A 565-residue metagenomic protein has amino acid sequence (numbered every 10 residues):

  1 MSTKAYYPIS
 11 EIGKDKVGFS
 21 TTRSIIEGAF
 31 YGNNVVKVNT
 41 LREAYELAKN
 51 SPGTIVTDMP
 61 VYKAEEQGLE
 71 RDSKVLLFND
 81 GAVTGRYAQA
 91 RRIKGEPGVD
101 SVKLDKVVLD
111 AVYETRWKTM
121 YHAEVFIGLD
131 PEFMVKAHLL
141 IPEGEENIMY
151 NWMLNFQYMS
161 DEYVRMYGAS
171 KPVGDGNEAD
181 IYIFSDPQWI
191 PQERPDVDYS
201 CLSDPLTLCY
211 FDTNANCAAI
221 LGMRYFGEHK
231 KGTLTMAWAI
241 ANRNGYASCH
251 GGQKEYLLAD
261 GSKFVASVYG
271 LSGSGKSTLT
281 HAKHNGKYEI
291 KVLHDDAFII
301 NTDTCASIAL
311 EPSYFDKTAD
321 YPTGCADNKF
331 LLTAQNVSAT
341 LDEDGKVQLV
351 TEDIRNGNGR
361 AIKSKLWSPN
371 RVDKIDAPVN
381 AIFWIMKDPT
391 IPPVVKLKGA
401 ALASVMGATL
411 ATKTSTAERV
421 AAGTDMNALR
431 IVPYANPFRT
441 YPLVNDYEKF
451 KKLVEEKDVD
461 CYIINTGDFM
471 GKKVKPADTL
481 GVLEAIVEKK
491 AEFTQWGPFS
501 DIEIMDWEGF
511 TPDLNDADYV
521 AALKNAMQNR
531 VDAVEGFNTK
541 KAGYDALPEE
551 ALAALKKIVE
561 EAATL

Functional and structural regions predicted by a protein language model:
S2-G222: Long, basic/Gly/Ser/Thr-rich N-terminal segments that mediate initial subcellular attachment or targeting
S2-S73, F78-D80, Q89-A90, S338-L565: Conserved NTP phosphate-binding and transfer environment spanning the P-loop NTPase/kinase superfamily
I93, N214-M223, K263-A266, R430-P437 (+1 more regions): Glycine- and acidic
L129, D212-A215, L257-G261, N301-A306 (+1 more regions): Short acidic-glycine loop/turn motifs at beta-strand connectors
E228-L257: N-terminal pre-Walker A segment at the start of P-loop NTPase domains
L258-K287: Glycine-rich phosphate-binding P-loop
V265-S267, K283, T304-A319, K473-K490: Conserved, well-ordered active-site substructure
E289-R360: Conserved nucleotide-sensing/catalytic segment adjacent to the nucleotide-binding pocket in NTP-handling enzymes
